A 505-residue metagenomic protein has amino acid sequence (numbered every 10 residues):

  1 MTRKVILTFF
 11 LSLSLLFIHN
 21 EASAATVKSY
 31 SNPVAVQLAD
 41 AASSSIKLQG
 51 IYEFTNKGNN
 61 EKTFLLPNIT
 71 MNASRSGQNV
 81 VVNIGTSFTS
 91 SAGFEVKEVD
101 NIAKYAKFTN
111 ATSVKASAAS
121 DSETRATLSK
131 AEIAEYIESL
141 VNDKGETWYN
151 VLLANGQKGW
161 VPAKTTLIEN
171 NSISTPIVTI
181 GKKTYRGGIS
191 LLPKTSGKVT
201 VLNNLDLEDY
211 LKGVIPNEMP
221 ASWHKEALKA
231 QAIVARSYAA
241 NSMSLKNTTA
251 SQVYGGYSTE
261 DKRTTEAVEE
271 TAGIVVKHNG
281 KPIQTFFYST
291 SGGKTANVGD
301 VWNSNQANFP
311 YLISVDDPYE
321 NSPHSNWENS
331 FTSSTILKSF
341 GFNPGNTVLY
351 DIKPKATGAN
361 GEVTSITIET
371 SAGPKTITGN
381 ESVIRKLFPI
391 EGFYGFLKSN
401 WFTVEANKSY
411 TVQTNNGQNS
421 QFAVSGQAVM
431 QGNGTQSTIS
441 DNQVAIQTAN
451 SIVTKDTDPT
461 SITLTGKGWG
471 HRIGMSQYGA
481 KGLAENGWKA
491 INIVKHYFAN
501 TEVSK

Functional and structural regions predicted by a protein language model:
M1-K505: Conserved, single-site charged/polar hotspot
